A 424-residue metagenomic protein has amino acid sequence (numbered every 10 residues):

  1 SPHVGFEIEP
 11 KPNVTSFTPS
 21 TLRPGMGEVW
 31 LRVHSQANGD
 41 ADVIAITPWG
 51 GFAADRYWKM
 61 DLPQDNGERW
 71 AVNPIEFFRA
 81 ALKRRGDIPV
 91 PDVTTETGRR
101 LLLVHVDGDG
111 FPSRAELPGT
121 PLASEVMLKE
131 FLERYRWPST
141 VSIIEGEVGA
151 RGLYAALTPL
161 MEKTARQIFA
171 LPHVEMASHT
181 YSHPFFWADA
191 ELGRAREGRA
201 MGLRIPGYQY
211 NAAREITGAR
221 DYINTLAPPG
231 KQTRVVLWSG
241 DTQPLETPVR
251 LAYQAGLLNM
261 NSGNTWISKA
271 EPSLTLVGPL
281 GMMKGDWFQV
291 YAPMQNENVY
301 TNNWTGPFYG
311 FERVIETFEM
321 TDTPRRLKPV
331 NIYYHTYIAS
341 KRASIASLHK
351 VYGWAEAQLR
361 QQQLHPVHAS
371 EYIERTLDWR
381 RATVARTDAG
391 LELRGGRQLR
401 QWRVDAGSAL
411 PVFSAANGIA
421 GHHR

Functional and structural regions predicted by a protein language model:
P2-G5, E9-S16, F111, I144 (+6 more regions): Active-site and substrate-binding clefts of carbohydrate-active enzymes
P2-V93, T97-R100: A glycine-centered loop/beta-turn motif at secondary-structure junctions
D65-H173, E215, R220-T225, P229-D241 (+1 more regions): Active-site beta->alpha N-cap acidic-glycine motif
A71, E191-G207, I345, H349-G353 (+1 more regions): A solvent-exposed, charged loop/short amphipathic helix patch at secondary-structure junctions
L82-G98, V126-G149, N224-A227, Y253-P272 (+1 more regions): C-terminal domain-boundary segment and adjacent tail
R84-P91, E125-M127, A156-F169, E246 (+2 more regions): Alpha-helical scaffolding within the catalytic cores of extracellular/periplasmic polymer-degrading hydrolases
R114-L117, H183-P228, P279-T321: Alpha-helical scaffold elements lining the catalytic groove of polysaccharide deacetylases
R136-T247, A255-T275, P329-N331: Metal-dependent polysaccharide deacetylase catalytic core of the NodB/CE4 family, i.e., the active-site-bearing domain
